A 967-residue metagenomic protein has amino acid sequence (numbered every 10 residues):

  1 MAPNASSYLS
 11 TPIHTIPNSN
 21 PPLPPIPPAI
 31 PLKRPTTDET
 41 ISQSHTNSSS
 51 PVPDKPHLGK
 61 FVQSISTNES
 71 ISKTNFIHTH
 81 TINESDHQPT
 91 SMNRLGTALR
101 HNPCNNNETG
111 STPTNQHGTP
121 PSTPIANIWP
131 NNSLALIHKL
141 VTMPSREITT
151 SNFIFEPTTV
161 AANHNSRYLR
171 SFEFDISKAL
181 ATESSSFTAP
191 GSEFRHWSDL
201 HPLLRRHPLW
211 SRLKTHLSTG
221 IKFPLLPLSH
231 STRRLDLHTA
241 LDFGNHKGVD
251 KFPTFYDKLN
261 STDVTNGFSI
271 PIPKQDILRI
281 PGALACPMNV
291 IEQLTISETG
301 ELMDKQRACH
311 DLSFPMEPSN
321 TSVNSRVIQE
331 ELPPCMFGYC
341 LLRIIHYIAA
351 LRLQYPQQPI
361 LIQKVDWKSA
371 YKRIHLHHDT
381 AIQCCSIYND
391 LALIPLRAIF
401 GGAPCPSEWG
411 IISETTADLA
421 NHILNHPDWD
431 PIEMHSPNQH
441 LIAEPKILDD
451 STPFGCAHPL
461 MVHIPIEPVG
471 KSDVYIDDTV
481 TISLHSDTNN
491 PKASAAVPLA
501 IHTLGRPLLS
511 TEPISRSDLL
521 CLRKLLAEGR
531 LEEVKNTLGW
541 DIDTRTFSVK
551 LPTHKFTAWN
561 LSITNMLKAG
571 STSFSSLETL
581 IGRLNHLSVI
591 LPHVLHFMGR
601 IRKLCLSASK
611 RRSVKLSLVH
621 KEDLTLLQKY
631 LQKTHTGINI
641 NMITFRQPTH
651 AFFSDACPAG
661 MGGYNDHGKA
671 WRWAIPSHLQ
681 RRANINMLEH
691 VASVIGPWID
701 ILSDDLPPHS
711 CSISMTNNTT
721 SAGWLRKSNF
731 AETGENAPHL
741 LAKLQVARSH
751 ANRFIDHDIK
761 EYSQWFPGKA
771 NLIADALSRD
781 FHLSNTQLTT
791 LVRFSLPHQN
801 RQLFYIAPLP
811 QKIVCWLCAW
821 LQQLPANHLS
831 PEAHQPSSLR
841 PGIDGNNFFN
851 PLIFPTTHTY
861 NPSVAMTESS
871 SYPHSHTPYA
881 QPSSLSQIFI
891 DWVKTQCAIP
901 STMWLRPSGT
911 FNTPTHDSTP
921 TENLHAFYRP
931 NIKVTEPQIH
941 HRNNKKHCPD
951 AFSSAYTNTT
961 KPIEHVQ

Functional and structural regions predicted by a protein language model:
P130-H138, T142-V327, L332, P592-D623 (+1 more regions): Reverse-transcribing Pol proteins
N245-R279, L294, L342-Y347, I411-D428 (+8 more regions): Inter-domain linker/hinge segments that demarcate the starts of reverse transcriptase and RNase H-type modules
N260, V264-L424, I542, K550-R602 (+1 more regions): Catalytic-core region of right-hand nucleic acid polymerases
E317-V327, I374-H375, P437-F454, H458-S510 (+3 more regions): Catalytic palm subdomain of template-directed nucleic-acid polymerases, centered on the conserved carboxylate motif
R343-L353, E414-D418, M687-S710, Q745-H757: Metal-dependent nuclease catalytic cores in nucleic-acid-processing enzymes, especially RNase H-like/related
D390-E414, D450-P453, D666-V691, I695 (+3 more regions): A short, polar/acidic, helix/strand-boundary loop motif
D473-I476, S483, W698-L772: RNase H catalytic domain
W540-L580, I759, L777-T913, S918-T921 (+2 more regions): Flexible, low-complexity interdomain linkers flanking nucleic-acid-processing modules
